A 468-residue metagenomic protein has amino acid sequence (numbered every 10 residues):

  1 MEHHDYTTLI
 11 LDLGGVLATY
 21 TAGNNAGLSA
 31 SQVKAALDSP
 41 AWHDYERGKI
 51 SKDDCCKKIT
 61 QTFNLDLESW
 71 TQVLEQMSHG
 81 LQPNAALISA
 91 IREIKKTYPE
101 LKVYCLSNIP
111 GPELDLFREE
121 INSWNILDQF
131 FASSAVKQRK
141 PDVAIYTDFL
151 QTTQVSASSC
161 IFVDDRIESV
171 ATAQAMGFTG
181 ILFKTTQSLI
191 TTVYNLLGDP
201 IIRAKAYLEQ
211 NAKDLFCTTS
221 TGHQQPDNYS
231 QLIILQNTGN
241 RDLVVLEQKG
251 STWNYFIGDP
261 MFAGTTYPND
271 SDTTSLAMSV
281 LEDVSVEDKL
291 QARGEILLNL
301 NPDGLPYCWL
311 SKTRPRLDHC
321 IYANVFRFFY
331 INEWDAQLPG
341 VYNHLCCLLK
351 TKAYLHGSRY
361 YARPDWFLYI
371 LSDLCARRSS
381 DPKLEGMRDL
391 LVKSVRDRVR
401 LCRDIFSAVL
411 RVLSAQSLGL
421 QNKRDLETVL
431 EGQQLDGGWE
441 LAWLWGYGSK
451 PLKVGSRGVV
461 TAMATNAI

Functional and structural regions predicted by a protein language model:
M1-L11, P110-G111, D115-I202: Asp-based, Mg2+/Mn2+-dependent phosphohydrolase catalytic module
E2-S39, H43, R47, D53 (+3 more regions): Active-site neighborhood of HAD-like aspartate-dependent phosphohydrolases
T8, T71-Y104, V143: Short, acidic loop-to-helix structural element flanking the phosphoryl-transfer center in phosphate-processing enzymes
N24, P40, D54, K58 (+7 more regions): Alpha-helical elements of Rossmann-like donor-binding domains used by nucleotide-donor carbohydrate transfer enzymes
N25-S29, I121-S123, T179-G180, K249-S251 (+1 more regions): Glycine-rich, phosphate-binding/catalytic loops in enzymes
A41, Y45-I88: Metal-dependent phosphoesterase signature
L197-I468: Preference for long, amphipathic alpha-helical scaffolds in soluble/luminal domains and all-alpha bundles
